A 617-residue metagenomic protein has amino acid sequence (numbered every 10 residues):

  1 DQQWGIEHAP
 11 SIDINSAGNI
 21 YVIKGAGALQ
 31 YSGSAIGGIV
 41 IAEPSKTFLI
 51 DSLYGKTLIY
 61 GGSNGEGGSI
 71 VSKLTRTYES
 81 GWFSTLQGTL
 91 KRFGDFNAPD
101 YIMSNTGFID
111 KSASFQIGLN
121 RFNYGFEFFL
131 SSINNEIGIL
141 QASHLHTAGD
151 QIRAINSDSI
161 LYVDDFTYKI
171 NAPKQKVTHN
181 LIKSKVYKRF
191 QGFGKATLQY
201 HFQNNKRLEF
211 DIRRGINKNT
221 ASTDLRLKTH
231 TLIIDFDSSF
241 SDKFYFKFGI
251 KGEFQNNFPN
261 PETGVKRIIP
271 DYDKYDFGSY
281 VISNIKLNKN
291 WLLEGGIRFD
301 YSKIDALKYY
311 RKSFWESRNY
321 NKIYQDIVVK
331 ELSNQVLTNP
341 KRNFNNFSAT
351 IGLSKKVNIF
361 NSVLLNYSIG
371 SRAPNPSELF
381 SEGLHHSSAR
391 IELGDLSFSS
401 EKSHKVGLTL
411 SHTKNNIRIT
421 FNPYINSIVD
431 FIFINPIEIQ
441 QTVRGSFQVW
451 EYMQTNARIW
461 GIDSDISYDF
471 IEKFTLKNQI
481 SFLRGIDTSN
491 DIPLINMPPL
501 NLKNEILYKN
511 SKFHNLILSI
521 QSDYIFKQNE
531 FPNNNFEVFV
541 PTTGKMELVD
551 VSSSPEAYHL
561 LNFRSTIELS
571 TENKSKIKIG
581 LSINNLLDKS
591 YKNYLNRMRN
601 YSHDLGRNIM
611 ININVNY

Functional and structural regions predicted by a protein language model:
D1-F48: Acidic, small-polar-rich N-terminal luminal/periplasmic segments of exported/outer-membrane proteins
L29, I39, E43-T77, G88 (+1 more regions): Short strand-turn segments of transmembrane beta-barrel domains in outer membranes, especially the first one or two
G65-R92, I102-A142, K174-K195, S239-F248 (+4 more regions): Transmembrane beta-barrel wall of Gram-negative outer-membrane proteins
F93, S104-T106, G125-R189, N204-T229 (+2 more regions): Flexible loop and strand-edge segments within Gram-negative outer membrane beta-barrel domains
A221-F236, L393-S399, K405, S411-K414 (+2 more regions): Outer membrane beta-barrel strand-and-loop segments of large Gram-negative receptors, especially TonB-dependent
K243-K247, K251-E253, V265-I428: Structural signature of Gram-negative outer-membrane beta-barrels, strongest in the C-terminal barrel of TonB-dependent
S371, V429-D430, I434, Y524-T542 (+1 more regions): C-terminal beta-signal and adjacent terminal beta-strands/loops of Gram-negative outer-membrane beta-barrel proteins
Y424-I428, I437-I439, G445-N534: Gram-negative outer-membrane beta-barrel transporters
